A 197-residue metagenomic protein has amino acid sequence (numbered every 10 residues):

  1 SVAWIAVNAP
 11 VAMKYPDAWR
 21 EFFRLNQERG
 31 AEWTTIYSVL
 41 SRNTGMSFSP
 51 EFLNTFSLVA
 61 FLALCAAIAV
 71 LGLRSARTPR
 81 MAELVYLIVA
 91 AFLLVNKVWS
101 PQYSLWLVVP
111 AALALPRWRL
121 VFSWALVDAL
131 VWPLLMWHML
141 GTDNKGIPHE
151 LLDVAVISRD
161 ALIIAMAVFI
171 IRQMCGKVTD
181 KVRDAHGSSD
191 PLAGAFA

Functional and structural regions predicted by a protein language model:
S1, E83-V89, V109, L120-V131: Central hydrophobic cores of alpha-helical transmembrane segments in multi-pass integral membrane proteins
S1-V11: Hydrophobic alpha-helical membrane-interfacial segments at the cytosolic entry of transmembrane helices
V11-R42: Extracytoplasmic catalytic-loop and juxtamembrane helix elements of membrane-embedded, polyprenol/dolichol-linked
N26-G30, L53-A60, E150-I163: Alpha-helical transmembrane segments of polytopic membrane proteins
G30, T34-L94, I171-A197: Aromatic/glycine/proline-enriched transmembrane-helix motif characteristic of membrane-embedded glycan-assembly enzymes
S100-R117, A129: Hydrophobic/aromatic-rich transmembrane helices and adjacent perimembrane loops
V121-A197: Aromatic-enriched
